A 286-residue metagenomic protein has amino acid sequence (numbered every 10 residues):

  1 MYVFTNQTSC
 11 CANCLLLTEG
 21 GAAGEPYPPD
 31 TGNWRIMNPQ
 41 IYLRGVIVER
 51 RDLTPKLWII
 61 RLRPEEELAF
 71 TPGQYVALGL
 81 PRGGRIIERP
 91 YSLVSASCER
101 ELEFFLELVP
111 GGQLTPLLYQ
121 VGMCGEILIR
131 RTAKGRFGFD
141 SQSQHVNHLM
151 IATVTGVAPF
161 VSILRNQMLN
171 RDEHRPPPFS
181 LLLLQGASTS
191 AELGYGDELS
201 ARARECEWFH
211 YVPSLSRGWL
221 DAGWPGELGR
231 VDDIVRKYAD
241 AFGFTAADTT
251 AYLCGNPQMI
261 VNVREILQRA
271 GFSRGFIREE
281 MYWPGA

Functional and structural regions predicted by a protein language model:
Y2-F4, Y27: Aromatic (phenylalanine/tyrosine) cluster motif
C10-C14, G32-W34, N38-L43, L182-A286: Reductase modules of NAD(P)H-dependent flavoproteins
C14, D30-E67, L80: Short N-terminal strand-loop motif that marks the start of NAD(P)H/FAD-dependent oxidoreductase cofactor-binding domains
E19-G21, E25-P28: Short, low-complexity intrinsically disordered segments enriched in A/P/G/S/L with frequent Arg, especially at protein
V48, L57-L149, R165-L169, S216 (+1 more regions): FAD-binding FR-type
T153-A158: Ser/Thr-glycine-rich phosphate-binding loops at phosphate-binding pockets of nucleotides, nucleotide cofactors
P159-S162, N262-V263: Phosphate- and divalent-cation-binding pockets in alpha/beta enzyme and binding domains that engage nucleotide-derived
L169-P178: Phosphate-handling active-site elements
